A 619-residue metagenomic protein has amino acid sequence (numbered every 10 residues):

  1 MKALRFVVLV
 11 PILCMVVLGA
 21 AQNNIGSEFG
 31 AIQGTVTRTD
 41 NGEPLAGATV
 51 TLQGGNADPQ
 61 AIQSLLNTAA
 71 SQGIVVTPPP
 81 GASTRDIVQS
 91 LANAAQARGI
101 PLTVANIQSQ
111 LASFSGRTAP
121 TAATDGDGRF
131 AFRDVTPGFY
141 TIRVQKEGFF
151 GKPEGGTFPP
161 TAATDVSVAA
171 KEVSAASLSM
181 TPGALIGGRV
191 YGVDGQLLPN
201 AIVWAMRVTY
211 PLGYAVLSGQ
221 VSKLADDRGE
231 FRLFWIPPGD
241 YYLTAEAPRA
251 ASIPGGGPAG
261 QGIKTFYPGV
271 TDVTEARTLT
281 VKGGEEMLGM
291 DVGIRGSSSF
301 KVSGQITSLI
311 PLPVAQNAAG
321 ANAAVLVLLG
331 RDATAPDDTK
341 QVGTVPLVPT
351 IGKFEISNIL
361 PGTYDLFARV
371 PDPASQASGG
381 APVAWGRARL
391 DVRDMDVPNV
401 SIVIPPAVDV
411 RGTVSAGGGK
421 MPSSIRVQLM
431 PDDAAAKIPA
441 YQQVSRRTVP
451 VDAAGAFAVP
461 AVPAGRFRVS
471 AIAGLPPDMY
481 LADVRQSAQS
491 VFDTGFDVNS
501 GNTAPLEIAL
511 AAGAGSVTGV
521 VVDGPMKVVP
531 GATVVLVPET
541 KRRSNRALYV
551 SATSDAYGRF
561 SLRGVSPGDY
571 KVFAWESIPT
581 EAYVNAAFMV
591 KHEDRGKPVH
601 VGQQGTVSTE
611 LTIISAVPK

Functional and structural regions predicted by a protein language model:
K2-K619: Long luminal/extracellular ectodomains of secretory-pathway precursor proteins
